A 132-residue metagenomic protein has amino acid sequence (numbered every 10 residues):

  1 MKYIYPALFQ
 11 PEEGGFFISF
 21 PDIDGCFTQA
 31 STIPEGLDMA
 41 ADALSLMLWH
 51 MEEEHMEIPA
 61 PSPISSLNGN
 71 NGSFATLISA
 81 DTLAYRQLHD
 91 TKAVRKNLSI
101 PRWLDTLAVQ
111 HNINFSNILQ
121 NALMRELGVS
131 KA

Functional and structural regions predicted by a protein language model:
M1-G14, S19, I23, F74: N-terminal segment of the canonical double-stranded RNA-binding domain
K2-I4, D42-S99, W103-H111, N117-N121 (+2 more regions): Short, charged, surface-exposed hinge/linker loops at domain edges that act as mobile lids or interdomain connectors
D22-D24, H111-I113: A short beta-strand motif that forms part of the nucleic acid-binding face of small beta-barrel RNA-binding folds
I23-G25, L104-D105: A short, flexible beta-alpha/helix-coil linker loop
D24-P34, N97: A short, exposed loop/beta-hairpin motif centered on an aromatic-Gly-Thr core
S31, L37-D38, D42-S45: A short mixed-secondary-structure module that forms the rim of ligand-binding clefts
